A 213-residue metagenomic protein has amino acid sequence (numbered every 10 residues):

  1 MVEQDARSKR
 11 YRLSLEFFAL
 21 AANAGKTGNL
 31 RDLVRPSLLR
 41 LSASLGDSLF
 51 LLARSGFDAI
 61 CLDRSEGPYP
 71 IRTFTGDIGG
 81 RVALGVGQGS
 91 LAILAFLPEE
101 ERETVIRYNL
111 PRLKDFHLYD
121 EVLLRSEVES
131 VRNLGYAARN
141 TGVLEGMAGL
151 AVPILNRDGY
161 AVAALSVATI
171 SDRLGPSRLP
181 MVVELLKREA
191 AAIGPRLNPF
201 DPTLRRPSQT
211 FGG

Functional and structural regions predicted by a protein language model:
M1, E16, C61, G146 (+1 more regions): Residue-level recognition of specific faces of alpha-helices
M1-R7, R12: Beta-hairpin "wing" of winged helix-turn-helix
A6, R54, N156-R157: Short, acidic, Ser/Thr-enriched surface-loop or helix-capping motifs
R12-Y108: Amphipathic alpha-helical effector-binding/dimerization core of metabolite-sensing transcriptional regulators
A21-G28, N109-L113, T169, R173 (+1 more regions): Short amphipathic alpha-helical interaction patches enriched in hydrophobic/aromatic residues with interspersed Lys/Arg
L94, E101-I106, R112, A190-G213: Cysteine/selenocysteine-centered motifs that mediate thiol-based redox chemistry or coordinate metal-sulfur cofactors
L113-K114, E145: Intrinsically disordered, low-complexity polar/acidic regions
Y119-A192, P207, G213: Extended hydrophobic
